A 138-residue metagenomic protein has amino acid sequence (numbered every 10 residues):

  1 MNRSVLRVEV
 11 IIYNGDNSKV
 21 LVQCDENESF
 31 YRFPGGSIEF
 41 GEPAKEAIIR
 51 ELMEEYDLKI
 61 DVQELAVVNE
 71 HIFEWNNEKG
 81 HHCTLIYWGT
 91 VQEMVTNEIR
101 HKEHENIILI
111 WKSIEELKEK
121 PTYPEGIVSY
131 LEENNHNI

Functional and structural regions predicted by a protein language model:
M1-V20, Q63, W88: Conserved N-terminal beta-strand and adjoining loop/helix that marks the start of the Nudix/MutT-like hydrolase domain
N2, K79, I99-K102: Short secondary-structure boundary/capping segments
L6-V8, H81-L85, I107: Change "...and in nucleic-acid phosphodiester-cleaving endonucleases..." to "...and in nucleic-acid processing enzymes
N14-S18, T90-T96, I114-E115: Short loop segments at secondary-structure junctions
S18-E54: Conserved Nudix-box catalytic region and its N-terminal flanking loop in Nudix hydrolases and closely related
K59-V68: A short coil-to-beta-strand element that immediately follows conserved catalytic motifs
F73-N97: Active-site-adjacent beta-strand/loop module that shapes the phosphate/pyrophosphate-binding cleft
W88, E98-L131: NUDIX/MutT-family hydrolases
